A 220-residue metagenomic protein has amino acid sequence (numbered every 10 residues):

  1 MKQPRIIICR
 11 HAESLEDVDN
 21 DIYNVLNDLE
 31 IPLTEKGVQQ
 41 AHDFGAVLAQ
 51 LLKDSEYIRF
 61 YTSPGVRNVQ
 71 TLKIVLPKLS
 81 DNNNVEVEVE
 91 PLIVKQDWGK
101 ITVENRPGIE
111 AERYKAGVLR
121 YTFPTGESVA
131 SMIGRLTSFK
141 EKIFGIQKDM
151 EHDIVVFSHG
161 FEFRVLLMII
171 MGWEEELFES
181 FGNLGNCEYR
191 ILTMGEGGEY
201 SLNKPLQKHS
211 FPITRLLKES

Functional and structural regions predicted by a protein language model:
M1-R5, F44, Q50, D81 (+5 more regions): Acidic, low-complexity terminal tails and accessory targeting/binding regions of phosphate-metabolizing enzymes
K2-V85, E127, L136: Active-site-proximal alpha-helix that buttresses catalytic centers in soluble enzyme cores
I6, I58, D149-G160: Generic beta-sheet signal
C9, E90, F157: Generic enzyme active-site microenvironment
A12, G160-F161: Active-site metal-binding loops of divalent metal-dependent hydrolases
L15-D19, E30-P32, P77-S138, L206 (+1 more regions): Phosphate-handling substructures
Q70-T71, F161-F163: Hydrophobic mid-domain F-helix/FG-region of cytochrome P450s
I74, V165-I169: Active-site signature of alpha/beta-hydrolase-fold catalytic machinery across serine- and Asp/Cys-nucleophile hydrolases
